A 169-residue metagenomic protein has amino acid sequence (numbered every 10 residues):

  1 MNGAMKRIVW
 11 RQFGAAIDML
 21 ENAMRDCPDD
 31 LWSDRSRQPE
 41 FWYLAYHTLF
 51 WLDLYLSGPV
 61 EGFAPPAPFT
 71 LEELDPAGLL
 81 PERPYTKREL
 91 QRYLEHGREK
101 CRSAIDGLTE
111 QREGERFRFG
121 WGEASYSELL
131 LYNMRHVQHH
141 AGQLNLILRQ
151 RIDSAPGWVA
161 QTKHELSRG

Functional and structural regions predicted by a protein language model:
M1-Q12: Extreme N-terminal tail/first-helix region
W10-G14, E21, D29-P76, R118-G169: Short, contiguous alpha-helical
F13, I17, M24, L94 (+1 more regions): Hydrophobic alpha-helical core bundles mediating ligand binding, dimerization, or RNAP-core interactions
M24, E73, T109: Short, small-residue-rich loop/turn micro-motifs
D26, H47-F50, H96, G107: Residues within well-ordered alpha-helical secondary structure of globular protein domains
A77-F117, S125-H140: Acidic/histidine-rich alpha-helical segments that form the ligand environment of transition-metal centers
